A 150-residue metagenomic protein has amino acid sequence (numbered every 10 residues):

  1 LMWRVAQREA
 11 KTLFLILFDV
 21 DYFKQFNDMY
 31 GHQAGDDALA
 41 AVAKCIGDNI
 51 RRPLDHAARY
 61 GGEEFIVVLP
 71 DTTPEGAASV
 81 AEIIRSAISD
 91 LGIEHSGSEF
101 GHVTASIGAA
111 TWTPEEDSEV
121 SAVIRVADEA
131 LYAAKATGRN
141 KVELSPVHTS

Functional and structural regions predicted by a protein language model:
W3-L15, K24-D48, A58-G62, I66-V67 (+3 more regions): Conserved long alpha-helical elements within nucleotide-processing catalytic cores of c-di-GMP signaling and class III
F14-I16, A58, G108-A110, E143: Conserved beta-strand cores of small sensory beta-sandwich domains that regulate signal transduction, primarily PAS/PAC
P53-L54: Hanks-type protein kinase catalytic core
R59, I88-A105: Catalytic core regions of nucleotide second-messenger enzymes
V68-P70, A110: Short hydrophobic/aromatic beta-strand micro-patches that form the beta-sheet surface supporting nucleotide- or nucleic
P74-E82, S96, W112-S150: Catalytic-core segments of nucleotide cyclases and related cyclic-nucleotide turnover enzymes
